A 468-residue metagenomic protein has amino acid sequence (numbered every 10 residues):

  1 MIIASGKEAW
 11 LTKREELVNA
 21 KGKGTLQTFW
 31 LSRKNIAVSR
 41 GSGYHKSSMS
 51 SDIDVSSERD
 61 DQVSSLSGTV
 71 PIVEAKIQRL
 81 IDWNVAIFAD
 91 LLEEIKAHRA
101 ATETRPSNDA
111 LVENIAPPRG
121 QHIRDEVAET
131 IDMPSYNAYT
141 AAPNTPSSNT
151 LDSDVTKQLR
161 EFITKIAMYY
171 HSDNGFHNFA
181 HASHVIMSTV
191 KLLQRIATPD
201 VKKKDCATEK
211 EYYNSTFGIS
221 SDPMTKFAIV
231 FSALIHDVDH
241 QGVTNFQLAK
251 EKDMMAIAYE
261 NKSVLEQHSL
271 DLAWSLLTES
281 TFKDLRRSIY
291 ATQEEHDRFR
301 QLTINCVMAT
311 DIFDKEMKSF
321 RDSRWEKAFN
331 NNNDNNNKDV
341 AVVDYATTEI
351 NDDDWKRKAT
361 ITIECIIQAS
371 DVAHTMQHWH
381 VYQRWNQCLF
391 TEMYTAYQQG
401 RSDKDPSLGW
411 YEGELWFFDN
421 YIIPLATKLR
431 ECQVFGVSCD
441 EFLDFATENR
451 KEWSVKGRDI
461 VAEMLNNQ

Functional and structural regions predicted by a protein language model:
M1-E58, H374: Cytosolic regulatory/linker segments at or just downstream of nucleotide-handling modules in signal-transduction
S39, S48-Y136, R195-P223, F231-Q468: Divalent metal-dependent phosphate-bond-processing catalytic cores, especially two-metal-ion Mg2+/Mn2+ enzymes that act
I131-K157: N-terminal accessory segments
S147-N174, Q194: Internal amphipathic alpha-helical repeat/solenoid segments
Q158, F162, S188, S269-L272: Amphipathic, well-ordered alpha-helical segments in soluble domains
F162-S183, M254-Y259: Active-site flanking loop/helix segments enriched in acidic
H177-T189, L265-S269: Phosphate/oxyanion-binding active-site loops and adjacent basic polyanion-contact surfaces
